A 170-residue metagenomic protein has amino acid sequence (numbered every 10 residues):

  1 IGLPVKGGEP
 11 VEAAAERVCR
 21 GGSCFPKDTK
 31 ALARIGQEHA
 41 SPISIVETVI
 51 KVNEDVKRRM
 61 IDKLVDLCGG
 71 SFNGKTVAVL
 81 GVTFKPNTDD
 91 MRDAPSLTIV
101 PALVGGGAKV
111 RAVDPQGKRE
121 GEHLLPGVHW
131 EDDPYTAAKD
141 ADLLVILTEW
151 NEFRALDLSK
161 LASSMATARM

Functional and structural regions predicted by a protein language model:
I1-M170: Structural/interface elements that position substrates and couple domains in central-metabolism enzymes
